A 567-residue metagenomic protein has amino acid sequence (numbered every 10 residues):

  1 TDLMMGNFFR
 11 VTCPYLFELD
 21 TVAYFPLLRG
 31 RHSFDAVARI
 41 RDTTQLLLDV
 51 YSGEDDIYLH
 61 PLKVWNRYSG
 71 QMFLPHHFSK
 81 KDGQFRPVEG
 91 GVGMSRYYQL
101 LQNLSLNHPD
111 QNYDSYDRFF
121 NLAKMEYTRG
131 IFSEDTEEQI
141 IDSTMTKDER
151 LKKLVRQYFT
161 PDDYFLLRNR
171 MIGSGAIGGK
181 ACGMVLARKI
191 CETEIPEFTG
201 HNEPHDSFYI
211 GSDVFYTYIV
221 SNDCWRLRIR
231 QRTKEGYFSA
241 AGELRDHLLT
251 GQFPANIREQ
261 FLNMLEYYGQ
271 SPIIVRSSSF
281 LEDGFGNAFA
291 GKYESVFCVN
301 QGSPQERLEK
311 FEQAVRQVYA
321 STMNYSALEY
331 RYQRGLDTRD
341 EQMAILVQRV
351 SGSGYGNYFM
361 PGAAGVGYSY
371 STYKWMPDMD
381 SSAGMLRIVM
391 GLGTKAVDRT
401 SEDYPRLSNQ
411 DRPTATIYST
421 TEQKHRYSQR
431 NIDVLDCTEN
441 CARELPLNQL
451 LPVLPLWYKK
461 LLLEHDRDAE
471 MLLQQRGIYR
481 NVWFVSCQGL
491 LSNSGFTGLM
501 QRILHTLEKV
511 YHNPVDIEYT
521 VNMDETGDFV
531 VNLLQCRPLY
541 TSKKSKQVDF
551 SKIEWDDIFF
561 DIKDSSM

Functional and structural regions predicted by a protein language model:
D2-G30: Substrate-engagement module of ASCE P-loop NTPases
T21-F25, A241-L249, N481-N493: Short, basic, glycine/proline-bearing loop/turn elements
L27-K80: Phosphate-binding/switch region of NTP-binding enzymes
G30, L151-K153, Y158-E197, Q252-M567: Conserved mixed alpha/beta core segments that line enzyme active sites in large multi-domain catalysts
H60-R67, I219-R226, A288-K292, P361-G365: Short, surface-exposed amphipathic charged segments that create phosphate/polyanion-binding patches used for binding
R67-N107: C-terminal regions of RecA-like/P-loop NTPase motor modules
Q111-D162: His/Asp/Glu-rich acidic catalytic environments and adjacent acidic regulatory segments
Y164-R230, K234-A255: A conserved helix-loop-beta module that forms one wall/lid of the active-site cleft in ATP-utilizing catalytic domains
